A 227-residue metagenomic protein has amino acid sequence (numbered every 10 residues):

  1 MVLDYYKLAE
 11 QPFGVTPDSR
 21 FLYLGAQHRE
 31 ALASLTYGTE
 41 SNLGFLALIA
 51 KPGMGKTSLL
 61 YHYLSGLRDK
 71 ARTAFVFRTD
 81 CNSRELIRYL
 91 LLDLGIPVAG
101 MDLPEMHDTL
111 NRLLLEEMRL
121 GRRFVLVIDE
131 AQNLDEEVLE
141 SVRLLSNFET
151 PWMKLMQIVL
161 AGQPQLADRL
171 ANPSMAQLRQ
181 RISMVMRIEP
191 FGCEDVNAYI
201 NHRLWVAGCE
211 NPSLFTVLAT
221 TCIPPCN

Functional and structural regions predicted by a protein language model:
M1-N42: A short, basic N-terminal segment
L8-F13, K70-R72, C81-G100: Conserved NTP-binding/hydrolysis module of P-loop NTPases
Y37-S41, S65-K70, L115-G121, Q132-E137 (+2 more regions): Conserved catalytic network of the ASCE P-loop NTPase/AAA+ motor domain
S41-H62, T79: Walker A/P-loop nucleotide-binding motif
L46, L67-T79: Conserved catalytic segments around the Walker B and adjacent sensor/switch elements of P-loop NTPase domains
I49, V125-D129, M156-Q163: Structural recognition of the conserved hydrophobic beta-strand(s) that form the central parallel beta-sheet of P-loop
N82-L86, P97-S141, T150-K154, F191-V196 (+1 more regions): Mid-core helix/loop region of P-loop NTP-binding domains shared across ATPases and GTPases
E116-G121, V125, T150, V159 (+1 more regions): Helix-loop-helix "sensor" segment of P-loop NTPases
